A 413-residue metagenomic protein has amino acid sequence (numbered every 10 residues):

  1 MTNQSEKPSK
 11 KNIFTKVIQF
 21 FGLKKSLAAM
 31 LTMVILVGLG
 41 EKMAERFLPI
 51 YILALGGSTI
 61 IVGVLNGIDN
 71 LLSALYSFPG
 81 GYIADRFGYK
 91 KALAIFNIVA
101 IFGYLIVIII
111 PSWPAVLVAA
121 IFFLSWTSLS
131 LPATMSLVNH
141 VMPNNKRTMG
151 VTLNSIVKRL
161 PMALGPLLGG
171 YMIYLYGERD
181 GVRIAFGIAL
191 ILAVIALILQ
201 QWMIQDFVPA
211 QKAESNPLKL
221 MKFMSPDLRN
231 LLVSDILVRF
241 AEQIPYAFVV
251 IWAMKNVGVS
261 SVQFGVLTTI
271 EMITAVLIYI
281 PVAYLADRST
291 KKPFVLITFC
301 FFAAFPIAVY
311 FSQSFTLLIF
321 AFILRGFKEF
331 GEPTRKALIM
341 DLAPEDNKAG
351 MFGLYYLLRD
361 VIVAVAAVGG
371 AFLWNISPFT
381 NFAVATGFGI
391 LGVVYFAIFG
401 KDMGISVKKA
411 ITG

Functional and structural regions predicted by a protein language model:
T2-K24, Q205-S234, I411-G413: Juxtamembrane intracellular "pre-TM" segments in multi-pass secondary transporters
I13-L72, D227-T268: Helix-loop boundary and gating motifs at the non-cytosolic
I35, G103, P114-S130, T316-F330: Hydrophobic core of transmembrane alpha-helices in multi-pass small-molecule transporters, especially MFS/SLC-type
I50, A54, L164-R183, I251 (+2 more regions): Transmembrane alpha-helix termini and helix-breaking/packing motifs in multi-pass membrane transporters
Y76-G88, I173, I278-T290, W374: Helix-to-loop junctions at the C-terminal end of transmembrane segments in multipass secondary transporters
K91-I106, L190, P293-A308, T386: Structural signature of the two symmetry-related core transmembrane helices
I121-K158, L338: Cytoplasmic helix-loop-helix junction between adjacent transmembrane helices in 12-TM secondary transporters
L190-P209, V393-G400: C-terminal membrane-cytosol helix-exit motif in multi-pass small-molecule transporters
